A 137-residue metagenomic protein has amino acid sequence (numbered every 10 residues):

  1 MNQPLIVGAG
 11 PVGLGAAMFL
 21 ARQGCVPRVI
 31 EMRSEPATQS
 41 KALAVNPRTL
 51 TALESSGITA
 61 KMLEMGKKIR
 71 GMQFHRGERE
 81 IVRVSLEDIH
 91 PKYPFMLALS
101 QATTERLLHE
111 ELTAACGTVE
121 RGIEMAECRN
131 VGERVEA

Functional and structural regions predicted by a protein language model:
M1-V12: Beta1/beta-strand and adjacent pyrophosphate-binding region of the FAD-binding site in flavoprotein oxidoreductases
Q3, V26-R28, T118: Structural signature of beta-strand start/N-cap positions in the alpha/beta core of ABC transporter nucleotide-binding
G15: Cytochrome P450 catalytic-core helices
A21-K41: Glycine-rich FAD pyrophosphate-binding loop
T38-C116, G122, R129-G132: Active-site-adjacent segment of FAD-dependent monooxygenases/related oxidoreductases
E136: Pyridoxal 5′-phosphate
